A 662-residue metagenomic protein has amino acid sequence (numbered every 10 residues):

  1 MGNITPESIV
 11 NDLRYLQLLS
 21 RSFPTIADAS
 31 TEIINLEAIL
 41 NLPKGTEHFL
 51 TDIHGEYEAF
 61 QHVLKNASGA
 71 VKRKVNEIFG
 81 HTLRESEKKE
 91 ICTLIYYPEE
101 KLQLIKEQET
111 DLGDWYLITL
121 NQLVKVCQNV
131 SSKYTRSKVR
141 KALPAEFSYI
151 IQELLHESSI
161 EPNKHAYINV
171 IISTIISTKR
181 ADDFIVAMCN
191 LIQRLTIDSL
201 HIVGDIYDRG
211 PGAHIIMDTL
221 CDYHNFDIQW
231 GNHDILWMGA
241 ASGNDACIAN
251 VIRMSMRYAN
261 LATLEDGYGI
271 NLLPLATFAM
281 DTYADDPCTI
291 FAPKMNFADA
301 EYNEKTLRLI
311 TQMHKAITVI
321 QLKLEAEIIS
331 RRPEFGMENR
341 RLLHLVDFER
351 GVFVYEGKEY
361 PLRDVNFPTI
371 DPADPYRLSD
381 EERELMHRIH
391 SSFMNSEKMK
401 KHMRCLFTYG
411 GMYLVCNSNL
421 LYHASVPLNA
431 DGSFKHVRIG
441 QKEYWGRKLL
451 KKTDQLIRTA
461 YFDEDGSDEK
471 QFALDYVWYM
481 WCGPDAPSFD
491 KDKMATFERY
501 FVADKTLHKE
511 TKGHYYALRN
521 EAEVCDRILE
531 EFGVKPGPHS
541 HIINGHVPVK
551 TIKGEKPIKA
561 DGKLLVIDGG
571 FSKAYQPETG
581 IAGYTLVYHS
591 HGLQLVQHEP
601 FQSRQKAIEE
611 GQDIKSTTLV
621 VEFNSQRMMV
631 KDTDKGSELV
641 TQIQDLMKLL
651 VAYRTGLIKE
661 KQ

Functional and structural regions predicted by a protein language model:
M1-Q662: Feature recognizes metal-dependent phosphohydrolase scaffolds
